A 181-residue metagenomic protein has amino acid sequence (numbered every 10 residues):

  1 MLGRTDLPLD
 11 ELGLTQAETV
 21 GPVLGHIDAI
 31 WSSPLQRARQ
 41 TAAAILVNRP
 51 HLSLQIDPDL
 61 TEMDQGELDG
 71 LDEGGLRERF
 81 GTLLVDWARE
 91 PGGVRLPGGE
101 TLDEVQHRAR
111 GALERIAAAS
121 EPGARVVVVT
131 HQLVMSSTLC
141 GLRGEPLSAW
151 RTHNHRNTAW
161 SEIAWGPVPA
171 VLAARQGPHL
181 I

Functional and structural regions predicted by a protein language model:
M1-H51: Active-site-proximal alpha-helix that buttresses catalytic centers in soluble enzyme cores
L7-P8, V47-G111, T152, A173: Phosphate-handling substructures
E18-P22, Q106, R110-A118: Generic structural signal for well-ordered alpha-helical scaffold segments
S32-S33, H107, V129-T130: Short beta-strand scaffold positions
A44, S137, G141: Active-site signature of alpha/beta-hydrolase-fold catalytic machinery across serine- and Asp/Cys-nucleophile hydrolases
Q65-G75, A118, P122-A124, C140-I181: Acidic, low-complexity terminal tails and accessory targeting/binding regions of phosphate-metabolizing enzymes
A124-L133: Generic beta-sheet signal
